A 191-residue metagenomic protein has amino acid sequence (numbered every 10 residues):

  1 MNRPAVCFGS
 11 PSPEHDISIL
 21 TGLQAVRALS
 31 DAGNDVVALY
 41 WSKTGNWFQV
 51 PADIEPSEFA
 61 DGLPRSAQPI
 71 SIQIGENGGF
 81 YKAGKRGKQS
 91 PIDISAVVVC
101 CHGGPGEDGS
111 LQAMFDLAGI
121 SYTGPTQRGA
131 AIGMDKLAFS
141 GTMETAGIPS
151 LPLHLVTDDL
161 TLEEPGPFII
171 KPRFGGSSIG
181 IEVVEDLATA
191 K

Functional and structural regions predicted by a protein language model:
M1-T123, Q127-R128, I132-M134, A138 (+2 more regions): ATP-binding N-terminal substructure of ATP-dependent carboxylate-amine bond-forming enzymes
F8-S10, G141, H154, A188-K191: N-terminal start-of-chain detector that recognizes signal peptides and the immediate post-cleavage beginning
S18, P167-K191: Glycine-rich phosphate-binding loop of ATP-grasp-fold ATP-dependent ligases
T145-G176: Rossmann-like NAD(P)H-binding beta-loop-alpha module
